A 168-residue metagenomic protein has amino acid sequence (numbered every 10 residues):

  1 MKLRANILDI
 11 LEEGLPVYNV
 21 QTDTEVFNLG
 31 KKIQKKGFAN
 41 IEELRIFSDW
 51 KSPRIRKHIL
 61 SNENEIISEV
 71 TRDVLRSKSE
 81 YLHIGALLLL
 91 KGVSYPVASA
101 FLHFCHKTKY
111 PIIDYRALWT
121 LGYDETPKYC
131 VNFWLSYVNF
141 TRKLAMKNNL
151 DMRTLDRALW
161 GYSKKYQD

Functional and structural regions predicted by a protein language model:
M1-F47, P111-D168: C-terminal accessory module of base-excision DNA glycosylases/AP lyases that mediates lesion recognition and DNA
K32-L89: Alpha-helical ds-nucleic-acid-binding substructure associated with the helix-hairpin-helix region of base-excision DNA
E80-H83, V97, Y137: N-terminal alpha-helical segment
A98-H103: Short hydrophobic alpha-helical segments that form membrane-spanning helices or hydrophobic packing faces of helical
F104-Y110: Catalytic Zn2+-binding segment of zinc metalloproteases
